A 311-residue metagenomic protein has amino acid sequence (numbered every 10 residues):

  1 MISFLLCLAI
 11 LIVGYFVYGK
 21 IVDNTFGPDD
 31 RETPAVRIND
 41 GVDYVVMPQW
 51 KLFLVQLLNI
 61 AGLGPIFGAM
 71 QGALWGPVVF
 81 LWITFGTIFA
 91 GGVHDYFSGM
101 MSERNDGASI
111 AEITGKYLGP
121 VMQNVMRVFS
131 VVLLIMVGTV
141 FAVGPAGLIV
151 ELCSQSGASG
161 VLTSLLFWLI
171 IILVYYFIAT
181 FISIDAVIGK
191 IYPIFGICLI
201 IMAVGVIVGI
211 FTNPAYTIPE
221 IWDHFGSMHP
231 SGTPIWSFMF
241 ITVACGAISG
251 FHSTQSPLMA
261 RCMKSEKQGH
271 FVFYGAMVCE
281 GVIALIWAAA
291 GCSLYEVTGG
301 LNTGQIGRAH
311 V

Functional and structural regions predicted by a protein language model:
I2-G19, G72-S102, A111: Extracellular loop-to-transmembrane helix junctions
I10-I66, Q268: Membrane-interface "cap" regions at the ends of multi-pass membrane proteins
I38-K51, L57, E103-L134: Transmembrane-helix boundary/entry motifs in multi-pass membrane transporters
M70-L74, S98-S102, T242-Q268, V272-M277 (+1 more regions): Helix-loop junctions at the membrane interface of multi-pass solute transporters
M101, E112, V143-S156, I172-F195: Membrane-water interface regions at transmembrane-helix termini and the short interhelical loops of multi-pass membrane
G138-S156, T163, F167, T180 (+1 more regions): Hydrophobic alpha-helical segments and their helix-loop junctions in multi-pass secondary transporters
P193-G196, M202-S253: Helix-loop-helix junctions that connect adjacent transmembrane segments in multi-pass membrane transporters
I210-I221, A276-R308: Extracellular/periplasmic helix-exit of transmembrane alpha-helices
